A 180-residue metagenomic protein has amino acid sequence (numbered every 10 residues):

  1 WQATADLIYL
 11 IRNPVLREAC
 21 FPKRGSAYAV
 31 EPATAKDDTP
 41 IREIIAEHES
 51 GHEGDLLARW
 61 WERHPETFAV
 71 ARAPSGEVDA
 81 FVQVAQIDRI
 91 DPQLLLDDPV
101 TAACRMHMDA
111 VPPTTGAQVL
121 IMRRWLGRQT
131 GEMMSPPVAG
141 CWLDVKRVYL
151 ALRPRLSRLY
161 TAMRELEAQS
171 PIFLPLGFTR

Functional and structural regions predicted by a protein language model:
W1-S26, L150-R180: Terminal substrate-recognition subdomain of acyl/acetyltransferases
R17-L56, R63-H64, V70-R72, V78: Short amphipathic alpha-helix that is part of the acyltransferase structural core
L56-A58, D109-A110: Generic recognition of flexible, low-complexity loop/linker segments
W61-P74, D88-L94: A short helix-loop-beta-strand connector motif used in the catalytic cores of GNAT acetyltransferases and, in some
T67-A69, Q118, R180: Short beta-strand micro-motifs in enzyme catalytic cores
R72, A85, R123: Residues in well-ordered beta-strands of folded domains
E77-Q86: Conserved beta-strand in the GNAT
L94-G177: Acyl-donor binding region in acyl/amide transferases
